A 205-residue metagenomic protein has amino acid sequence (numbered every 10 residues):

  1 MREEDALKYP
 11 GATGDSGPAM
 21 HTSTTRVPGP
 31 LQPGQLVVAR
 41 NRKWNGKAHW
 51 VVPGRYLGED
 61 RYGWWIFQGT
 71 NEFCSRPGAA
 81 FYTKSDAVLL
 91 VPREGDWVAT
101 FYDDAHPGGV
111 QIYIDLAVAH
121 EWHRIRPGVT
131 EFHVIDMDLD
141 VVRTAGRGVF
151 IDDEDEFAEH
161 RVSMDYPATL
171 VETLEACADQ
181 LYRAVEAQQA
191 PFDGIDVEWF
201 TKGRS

Functional and structural regions predicted by a protein language model:
M1-D86: Charge-rich, low-complexity N-terminal segments
G29, G46, D104, V129-E131: Generic marker of residues within folded, mature protein domains
A48, R93, H133: A short catalytic or substrate-binding loop motif that flags glycine-/basic-rich loops and adjacent residues that bind
W50, W64-W65, W97-V98, F150 (+1 more regions): Tryptophan-centered motif/residue detector
W64-P107, I112-H123, V142: Catalytic core of tubulin tyrosine ligase-like
H106-M164: Conserved, surface-exposed functional patches that form binding/active-site neighborhoods
E156-Y182: Short, surface-exposed, low-complexity cationic segments
C177-S205: Cysteine/selenocysteine-centered motifs that mediate thiol-based redox chemistry or coordinate metal-sulfur cofactors
